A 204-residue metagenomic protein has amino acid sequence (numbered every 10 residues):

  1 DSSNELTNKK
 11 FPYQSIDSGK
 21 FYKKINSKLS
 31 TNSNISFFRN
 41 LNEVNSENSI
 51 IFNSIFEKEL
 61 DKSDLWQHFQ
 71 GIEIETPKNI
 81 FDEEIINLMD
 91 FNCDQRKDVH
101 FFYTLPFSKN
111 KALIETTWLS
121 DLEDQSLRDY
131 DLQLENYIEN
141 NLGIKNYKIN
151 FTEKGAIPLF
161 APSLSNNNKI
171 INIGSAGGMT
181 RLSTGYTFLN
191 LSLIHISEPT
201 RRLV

Functional and structural regions predicted by a protein language model:
D1-N26, S30, N34-F37: A conserved beta-strand/loop capping segment in the N-terminal third of enzymes that catalyze redox or closely related
D1-S3, S54-F56, I173-G177: Short loop/turn segments at strand-loop or loop-helix junctions that form parts of catalytic or ligand-binding pockets
L6-N8, I114, R181: Short small-residue beta-strand/loop micro-motif enriched in glycine and branched aliphatics
Y22, S192-H195: Short, amphipathic alpha-helical "lid/cap" segments that border enzyme active or binding sites
I25, L134, I196: Aromatic/hydrophobic pocket-lining residues that form π-stacking "cages" and hydrophobic walls in ligand
T31-L142: Predominantly flavin-linked oxidoreductase catalytic cores and closely associated redox partners
D94-R96, T117-L193: FAD/FMN-dependent oxidoreductases across multiple families
E198-V204: Single conserved hydrophobic/aromatic residue that forms the stacking wall/gate of nucleotide- or nucleobase-binding
